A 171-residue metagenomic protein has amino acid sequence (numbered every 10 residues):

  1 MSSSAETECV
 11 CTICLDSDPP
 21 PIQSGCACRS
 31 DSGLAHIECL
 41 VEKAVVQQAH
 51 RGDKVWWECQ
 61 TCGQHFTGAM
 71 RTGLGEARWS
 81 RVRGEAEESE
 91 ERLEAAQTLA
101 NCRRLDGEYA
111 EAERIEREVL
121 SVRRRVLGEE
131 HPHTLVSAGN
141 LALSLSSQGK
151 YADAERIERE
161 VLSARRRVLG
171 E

Functional and structural regions predicted by a protein language model:
M1-S3, I13-P20, D31-E171: Intrinsic-disorder-linked linear interaction elements in eukaryotic regulatory proteins
E8, Q23, W56: Residues immediately within or flanking Cys/His clusters that coordinate Zn2+ in small zinc-binding modules
G25-A27: Sequence contexts marking disulfide-bonded cysteines in secreted/extracellular proteins
